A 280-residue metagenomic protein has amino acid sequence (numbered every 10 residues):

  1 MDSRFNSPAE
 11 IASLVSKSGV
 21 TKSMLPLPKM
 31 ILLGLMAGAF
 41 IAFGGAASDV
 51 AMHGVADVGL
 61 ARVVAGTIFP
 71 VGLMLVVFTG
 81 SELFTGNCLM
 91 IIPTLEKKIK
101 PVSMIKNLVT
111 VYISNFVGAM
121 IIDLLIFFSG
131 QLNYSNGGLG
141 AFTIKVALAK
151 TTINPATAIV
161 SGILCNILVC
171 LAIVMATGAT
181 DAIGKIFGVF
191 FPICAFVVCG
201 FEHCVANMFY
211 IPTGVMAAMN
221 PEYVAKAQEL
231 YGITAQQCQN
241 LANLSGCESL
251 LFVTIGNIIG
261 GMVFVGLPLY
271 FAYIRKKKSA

Functional and structural regions predicted by a protein language model:
M1-A280: Alpha-helical transmembrane segments and their helix-helix packing motifs
